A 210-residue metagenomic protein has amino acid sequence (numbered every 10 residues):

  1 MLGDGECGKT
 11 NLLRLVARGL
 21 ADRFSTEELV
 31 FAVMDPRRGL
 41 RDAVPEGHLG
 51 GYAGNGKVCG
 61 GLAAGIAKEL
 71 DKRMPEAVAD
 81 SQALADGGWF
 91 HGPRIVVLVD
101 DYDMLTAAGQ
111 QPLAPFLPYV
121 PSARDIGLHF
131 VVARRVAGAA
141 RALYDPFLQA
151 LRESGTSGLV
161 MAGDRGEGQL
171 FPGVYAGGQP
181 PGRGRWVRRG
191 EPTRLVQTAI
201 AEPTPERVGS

Functional and structural regions predicted by a protein language model:
M1-A79, G87-T156, G163: P-loop NTPase catalytic phosphate-binding loop
L12, A133, A140-S210: Phosphate-binding and hydrolysis-coupling loops of NTP-dependent motor/remodeling domains
